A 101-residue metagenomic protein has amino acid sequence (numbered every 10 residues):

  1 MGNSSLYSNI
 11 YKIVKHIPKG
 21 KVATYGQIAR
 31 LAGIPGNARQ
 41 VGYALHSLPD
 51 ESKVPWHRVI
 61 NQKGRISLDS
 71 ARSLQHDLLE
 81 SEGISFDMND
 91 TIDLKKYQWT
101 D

Functional and structural regions predicted by a protein language model:
M1-D101: Nucleic acid-binding interface residues in structured DNA/RNA-binding domains, emphasizing the DNA-engaging scaffolds
